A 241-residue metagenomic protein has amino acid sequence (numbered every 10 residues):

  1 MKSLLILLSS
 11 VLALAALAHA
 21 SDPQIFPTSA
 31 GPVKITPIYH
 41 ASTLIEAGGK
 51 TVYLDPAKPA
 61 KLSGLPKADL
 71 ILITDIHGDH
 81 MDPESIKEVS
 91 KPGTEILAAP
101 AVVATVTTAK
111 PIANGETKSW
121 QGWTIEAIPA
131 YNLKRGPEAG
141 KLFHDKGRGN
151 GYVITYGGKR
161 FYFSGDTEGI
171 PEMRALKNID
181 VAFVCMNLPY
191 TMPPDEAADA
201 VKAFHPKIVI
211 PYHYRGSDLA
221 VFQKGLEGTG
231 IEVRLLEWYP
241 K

Functional and structural regions predicted by a protein language model:
M1-L5: Positively charged n-region of N-terminal signal peptides that target proteins for export
I6-A15: Bacterial N-terminal signal peptides
A20-P66, P111-K177, L236-K241: Core dinuclear metal-dependent hydrolase active-site scaffold
I45, D75, D82, I125 (+3 more regions): Divalent metal-coordination and catalytic microenvironments
Y53, A57-T105, K177-F183: Active-site metal-binding motif and surrounding structural segment of the metallo-beta-lactamase
A60-L62, H77-M81, V103-V106, E116-S119 (+5 more regions): Active-site environment of divalent metal-dependent phosphoester hydrolases
K110-Q121, K146, A198, K202-K241: Binuclear metal-ion centers of metallo-dependent hydrolases, dominated by the metallo-beta-lactamase
I179-V184, L188-P211: Proline-aspartate-enriched helix->loop->beta-strand connector
